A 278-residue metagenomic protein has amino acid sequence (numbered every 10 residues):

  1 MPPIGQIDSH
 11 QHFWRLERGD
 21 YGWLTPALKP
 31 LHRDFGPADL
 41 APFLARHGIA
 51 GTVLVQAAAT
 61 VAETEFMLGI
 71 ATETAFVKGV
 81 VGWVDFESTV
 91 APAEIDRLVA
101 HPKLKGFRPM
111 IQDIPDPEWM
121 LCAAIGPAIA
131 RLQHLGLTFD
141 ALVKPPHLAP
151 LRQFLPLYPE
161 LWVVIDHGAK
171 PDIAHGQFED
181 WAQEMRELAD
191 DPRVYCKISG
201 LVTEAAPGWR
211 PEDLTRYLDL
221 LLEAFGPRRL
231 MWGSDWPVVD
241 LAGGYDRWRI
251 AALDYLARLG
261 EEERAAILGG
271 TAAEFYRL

Functional and structural regions predicted by a protein language model:
M1-S9, P30-G51, L220, F225-M231 (+1 more regions): Mid-to-C-terminal alpha-helical segments outside catalytic/metal-binding sites
M1-W23: Replace "His-x-His-based motif
H10, T52, M67, V80 (+7 more regions): Conserved, mostly hydrophobic/aromatic
H12, A58, A169, L201-V202 (+1 more regions): Catalytic metal-binding/acid-base residues of hydrolase active sites
T25-R33, A38-A59, V77-D85, K105-P109 (+1 more regions): Divalent metal-dependent hydrolysis catalytic cores, especially in the metallo-beta-lactamase
D34-F43, T64, T89-L98, D180-W181: Short, acidic/polar
A62-H147, Q153-L155, Y195-L201, G208: Active-site gating/metal-coordination segments in enzymes
W119-M231: Catalytic pocket-lining loop regions of alpha/beta-barrel enzymes, especially the amidohydrolase/enolase/GH5 lineages
